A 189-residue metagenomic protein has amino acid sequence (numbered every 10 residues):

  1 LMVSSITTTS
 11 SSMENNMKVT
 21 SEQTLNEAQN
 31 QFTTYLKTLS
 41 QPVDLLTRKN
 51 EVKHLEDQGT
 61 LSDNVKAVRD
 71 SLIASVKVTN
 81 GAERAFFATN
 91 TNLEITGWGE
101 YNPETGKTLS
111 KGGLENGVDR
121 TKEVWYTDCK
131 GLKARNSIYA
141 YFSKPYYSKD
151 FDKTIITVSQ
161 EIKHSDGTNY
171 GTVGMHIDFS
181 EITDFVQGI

Functional and structural regions predicted by a protein language model:
L1-L61, G81: Juxtamembrane extracytoplasmic/periplasmic/luminal helical "stalk" adjacent to the first N-terminal
K18, E22, N26, V65-I73 (+2 more regions): Short amphipathic alpha-helical segments
L25-T34, R69-E83, E115, D119: Generic detector of contiguous secondary-structure segments
T34-L45, A74-P103, R135-Y141, Q187-I189: Short N-terminal helix-loop-first-beta-strand/juxtamembrane motif that initiates sensory/input modules
L36, L61, V65, D119-K122 (+1 more regions): Solvent-exposed, acidic/flexible segments
E51, N90, D178: Flexible loop residues that form catalytic and substrate-binding hotspots at small-molecule/glycan-binding clefts
V52, L93-I95, K149: Flexible, glycine-rich phosphate/dinucleotide-binding loops and adjacent beta-alpha linkers at cofactor/substrate
V78, E100-F185: Extracytoplasmic/periplasmic ligand-binding sensor regions of membrane-associated signaling proteins
